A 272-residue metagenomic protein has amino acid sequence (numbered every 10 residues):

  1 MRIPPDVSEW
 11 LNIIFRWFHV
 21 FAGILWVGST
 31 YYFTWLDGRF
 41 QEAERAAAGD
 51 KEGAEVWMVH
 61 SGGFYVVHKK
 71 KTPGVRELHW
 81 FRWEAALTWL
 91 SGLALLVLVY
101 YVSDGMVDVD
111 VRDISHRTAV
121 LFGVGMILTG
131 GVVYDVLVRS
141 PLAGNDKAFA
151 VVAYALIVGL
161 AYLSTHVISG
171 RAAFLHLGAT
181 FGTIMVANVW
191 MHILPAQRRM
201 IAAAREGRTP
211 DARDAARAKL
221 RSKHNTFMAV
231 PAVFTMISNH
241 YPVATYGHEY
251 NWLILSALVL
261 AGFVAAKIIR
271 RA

Functional and structural regions predicted by a protein language model:
M1-A272: Polytopic transmembrane helical bundles with strong interfacial aromatic enrichment
